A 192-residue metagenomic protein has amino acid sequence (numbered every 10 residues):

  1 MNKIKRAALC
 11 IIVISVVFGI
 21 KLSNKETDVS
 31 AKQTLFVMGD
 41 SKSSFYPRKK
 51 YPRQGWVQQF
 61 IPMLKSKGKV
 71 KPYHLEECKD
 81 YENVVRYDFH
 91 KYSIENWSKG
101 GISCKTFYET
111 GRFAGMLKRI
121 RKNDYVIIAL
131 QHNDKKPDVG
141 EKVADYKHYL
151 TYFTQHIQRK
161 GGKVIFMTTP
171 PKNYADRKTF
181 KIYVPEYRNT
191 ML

Functional and structural regions predicted by a protein language model:
M1-N2: N-terminal secretory signal peptides that target proteins for export/translocation
K5-L22: Sec-dependent N-terminal signal peptides of Gram-positive bacterial secreted proteins and lipoproteins
E26-S98, L117-K118: Serine-esterase "nucleophile elbow" of acetyl-processing enzymes
M38-K42, N96-I102, I128-N133, M167-P171: Active-site-proximal beta-strand/loop segments in catalytic clefts of secreted hydrolases
S98-A114: Charged, often glycine-rich, active-site loop that binds/positions anionic groups
G111-L192: Alpha-helical cap/lid subdomain in secreted, periplasmic, or secretory-pathway luminal O-acyl-processing enzymes
